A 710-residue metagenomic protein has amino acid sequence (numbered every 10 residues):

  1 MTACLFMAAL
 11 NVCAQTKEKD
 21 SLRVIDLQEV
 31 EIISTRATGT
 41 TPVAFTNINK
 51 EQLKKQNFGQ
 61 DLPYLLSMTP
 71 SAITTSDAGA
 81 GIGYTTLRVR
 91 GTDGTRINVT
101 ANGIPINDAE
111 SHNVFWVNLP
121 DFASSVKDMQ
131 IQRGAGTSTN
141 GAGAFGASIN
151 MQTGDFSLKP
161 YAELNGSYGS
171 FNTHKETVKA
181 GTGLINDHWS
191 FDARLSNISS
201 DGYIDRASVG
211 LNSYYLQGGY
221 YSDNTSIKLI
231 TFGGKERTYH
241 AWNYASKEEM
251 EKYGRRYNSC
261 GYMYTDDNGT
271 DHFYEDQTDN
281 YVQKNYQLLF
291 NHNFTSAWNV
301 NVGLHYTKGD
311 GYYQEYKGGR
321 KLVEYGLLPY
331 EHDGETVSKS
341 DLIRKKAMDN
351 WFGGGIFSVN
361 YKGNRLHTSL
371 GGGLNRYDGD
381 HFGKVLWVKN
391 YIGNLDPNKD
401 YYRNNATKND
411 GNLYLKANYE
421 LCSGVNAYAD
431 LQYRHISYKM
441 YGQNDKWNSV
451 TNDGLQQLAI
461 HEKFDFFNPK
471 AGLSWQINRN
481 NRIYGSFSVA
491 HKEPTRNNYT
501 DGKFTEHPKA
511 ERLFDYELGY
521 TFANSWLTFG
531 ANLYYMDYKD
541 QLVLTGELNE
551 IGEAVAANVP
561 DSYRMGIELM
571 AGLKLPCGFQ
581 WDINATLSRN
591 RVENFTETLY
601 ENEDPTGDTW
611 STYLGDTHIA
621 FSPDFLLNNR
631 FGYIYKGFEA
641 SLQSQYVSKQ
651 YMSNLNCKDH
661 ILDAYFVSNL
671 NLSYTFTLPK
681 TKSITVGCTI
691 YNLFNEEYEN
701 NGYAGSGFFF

Functional and structural regions predicted by a protein language model:
Q15-K55, G94, T528, N532: Short, acidic, small-residue-rich periplasmic hinge/interaction motif at the N-terminus of Gram-negative outer-membrane
P63-P105, K127: Extracytoplasmic beta-strand/coil segments of soluble accessory domains associated with Gram-negative outer-membrane
P105-R133, Q152, E249: Short acidic/polar hinge/loop motifs at secondary-structure boundaries that mediate gating or recognition
Y168-S199, I204-A241, L288-S296, L415 (+1 more regions): Transmembrane beta-barrel wall of Gram-negative outer-membrane proteins
Y281-W447, S474-Q476, N480, S486 (+4 more regions): Face-selective signature of the C-terminal outer-membrane beta-barrel domain
N293, N299-H305, S474-Q476, R482-S488 (+4 more regions): Membrane-embedded beta-barrel scaffold of Gram-negative outer-membrane proteins
S423, Y535-D537, A557-N654: Gram-negative outer-membrane beta-barrel transporters
K539, R591, Q645-S653, Y674-F710: C-terminal beta-signal and adjacent terminal beta-strands/loops of Gram-negative outer-membrane beta-barrel proteins
